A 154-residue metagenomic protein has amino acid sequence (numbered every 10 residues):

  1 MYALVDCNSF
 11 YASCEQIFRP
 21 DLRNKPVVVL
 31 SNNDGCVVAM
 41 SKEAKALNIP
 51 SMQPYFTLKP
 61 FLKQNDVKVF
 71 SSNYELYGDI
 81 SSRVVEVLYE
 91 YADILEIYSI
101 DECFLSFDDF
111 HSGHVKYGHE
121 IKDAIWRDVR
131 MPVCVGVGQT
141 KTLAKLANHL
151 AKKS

Functional and structural regions predicted by a protein language model:
M1-S154: Gly/Gly-Pro- and Ser/Thr-rich, intrinsically disordered tail segments characteristic of DNA damage-repair and tolerance
